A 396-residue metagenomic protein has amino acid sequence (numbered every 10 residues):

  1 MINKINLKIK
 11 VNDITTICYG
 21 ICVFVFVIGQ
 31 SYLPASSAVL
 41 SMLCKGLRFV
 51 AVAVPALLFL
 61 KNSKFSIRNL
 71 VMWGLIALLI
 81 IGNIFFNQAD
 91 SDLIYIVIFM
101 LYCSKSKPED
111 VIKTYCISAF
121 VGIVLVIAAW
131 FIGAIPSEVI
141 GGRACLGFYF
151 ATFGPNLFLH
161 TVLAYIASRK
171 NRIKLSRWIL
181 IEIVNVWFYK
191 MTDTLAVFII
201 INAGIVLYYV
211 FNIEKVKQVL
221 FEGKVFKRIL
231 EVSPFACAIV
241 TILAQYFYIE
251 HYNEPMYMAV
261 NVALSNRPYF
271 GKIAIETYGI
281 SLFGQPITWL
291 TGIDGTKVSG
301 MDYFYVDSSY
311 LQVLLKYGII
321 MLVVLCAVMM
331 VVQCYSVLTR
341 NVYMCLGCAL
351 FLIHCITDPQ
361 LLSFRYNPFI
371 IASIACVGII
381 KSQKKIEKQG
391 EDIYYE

Functional and structural regions predicted by a protein language model:
M1-N3, I386-E396: Short, charged juxtamembrane terminal tails flanking transmembrane helices
I2-Q30, C44-Y252, S299-K385: Hydrophobic transmembrane helix bundles of membrane-integrated enzymes that assemble and modify cell-envelope
Y32-A38: Extracytoplasmic mature domains of secreted or surface-exposed proteins
A38-C44: Interfacial loop-to-helix junctions that mark the boundaries of transmembrane helices in multi-pass membrane
V52, A263, I393: Portal/gating segments that form or line small-molecule/metal binding sites
M256-Y317: Long extracytoplasmic/lumenal interhelical loops at the membrane interface of multi-pass membrane proteins
